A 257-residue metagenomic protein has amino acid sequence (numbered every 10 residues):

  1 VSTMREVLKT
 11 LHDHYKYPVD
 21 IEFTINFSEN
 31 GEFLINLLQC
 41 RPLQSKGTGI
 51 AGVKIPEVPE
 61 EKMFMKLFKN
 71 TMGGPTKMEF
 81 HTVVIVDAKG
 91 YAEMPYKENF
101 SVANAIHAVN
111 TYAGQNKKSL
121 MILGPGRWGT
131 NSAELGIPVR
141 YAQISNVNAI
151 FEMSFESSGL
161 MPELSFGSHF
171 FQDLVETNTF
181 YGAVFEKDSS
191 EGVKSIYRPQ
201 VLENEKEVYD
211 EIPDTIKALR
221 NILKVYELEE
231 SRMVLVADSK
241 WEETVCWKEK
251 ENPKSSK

Functional and structural regions predicted by a protein language model:
V1-K257: Conserved divalent-metal-coordinating catalytic cores that perform phosphate/pyrophosphate/nucleotidyl transfer
